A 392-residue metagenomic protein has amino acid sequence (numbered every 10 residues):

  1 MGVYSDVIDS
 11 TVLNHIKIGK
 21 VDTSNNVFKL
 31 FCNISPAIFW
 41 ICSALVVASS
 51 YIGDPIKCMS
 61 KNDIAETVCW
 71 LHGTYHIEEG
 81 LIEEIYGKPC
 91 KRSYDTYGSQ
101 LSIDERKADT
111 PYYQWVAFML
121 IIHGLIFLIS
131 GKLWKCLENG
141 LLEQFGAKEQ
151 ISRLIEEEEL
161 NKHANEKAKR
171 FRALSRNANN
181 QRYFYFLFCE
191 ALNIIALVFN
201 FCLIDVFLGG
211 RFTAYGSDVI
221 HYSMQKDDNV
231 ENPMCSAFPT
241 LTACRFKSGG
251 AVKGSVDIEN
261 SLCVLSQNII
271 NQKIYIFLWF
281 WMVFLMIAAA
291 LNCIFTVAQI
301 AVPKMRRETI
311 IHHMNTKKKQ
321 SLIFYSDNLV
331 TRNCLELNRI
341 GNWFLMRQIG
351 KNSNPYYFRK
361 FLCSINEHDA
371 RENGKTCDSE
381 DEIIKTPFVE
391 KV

Functional and structural regions predicted by a protein language model:
M1-K391: Membrane-embedded alpha-helical segments and the immediately adjacent membrane-proximal loops of multi-pass integral
